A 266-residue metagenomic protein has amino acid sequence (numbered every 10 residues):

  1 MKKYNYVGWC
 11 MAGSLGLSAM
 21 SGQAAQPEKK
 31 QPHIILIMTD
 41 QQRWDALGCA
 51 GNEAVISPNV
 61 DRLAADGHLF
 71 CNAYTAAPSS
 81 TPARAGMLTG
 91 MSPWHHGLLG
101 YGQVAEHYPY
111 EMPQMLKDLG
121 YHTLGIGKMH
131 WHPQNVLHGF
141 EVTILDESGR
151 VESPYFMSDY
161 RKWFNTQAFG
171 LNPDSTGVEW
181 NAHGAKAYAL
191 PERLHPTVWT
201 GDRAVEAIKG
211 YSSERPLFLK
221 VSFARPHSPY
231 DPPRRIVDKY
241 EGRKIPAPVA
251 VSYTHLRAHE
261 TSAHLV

Functional and structural regions predicted by a protein language model:
K2-M11, L15-R257, S262: Formylglycine-dependent sulfatase
